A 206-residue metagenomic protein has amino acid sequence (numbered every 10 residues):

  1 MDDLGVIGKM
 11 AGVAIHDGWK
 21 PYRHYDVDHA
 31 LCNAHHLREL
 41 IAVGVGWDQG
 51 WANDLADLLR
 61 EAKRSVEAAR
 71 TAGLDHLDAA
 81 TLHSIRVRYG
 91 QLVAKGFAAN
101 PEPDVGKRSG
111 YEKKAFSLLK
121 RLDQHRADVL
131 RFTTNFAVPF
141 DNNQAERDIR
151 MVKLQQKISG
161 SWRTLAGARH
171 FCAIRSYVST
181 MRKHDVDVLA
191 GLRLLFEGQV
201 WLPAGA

Functional and structural regions predicted by a protein language model:
M1-A206: Catalytic center-proximal scaffold of phosphoryl-transfer enzymes
